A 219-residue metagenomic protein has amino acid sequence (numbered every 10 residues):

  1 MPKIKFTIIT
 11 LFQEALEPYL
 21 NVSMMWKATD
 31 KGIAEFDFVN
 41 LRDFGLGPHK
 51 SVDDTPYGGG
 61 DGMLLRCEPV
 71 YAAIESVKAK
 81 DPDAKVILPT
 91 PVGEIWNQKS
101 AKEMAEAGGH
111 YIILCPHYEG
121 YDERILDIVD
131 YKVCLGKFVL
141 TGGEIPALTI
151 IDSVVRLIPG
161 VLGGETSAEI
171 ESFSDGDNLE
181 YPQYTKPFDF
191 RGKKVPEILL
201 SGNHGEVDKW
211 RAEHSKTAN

Functional and structural regions predicted by a protein language model:
M1-K3, Q183-N219: SAM-dependent methyltransferases
K3-D43: Glycine-rich, flexible N-terminal cofactor/catalytic loop recognition
T7-I9, D37-V39, I87, Y111-I112 (+1 more regions): Hydrophobic/aromatic beta-strand patches that form the interior of the parallel beta-sheet core in alpha/beta enzyme
V52-A73: Short, structured active-site "lid" loops
R66-C115, D122: S-adenosyl-L-methionine/SAH cofactor-binding core of RNA-modifying enzymes
Y121-T166, F173: Structured adenosyl-cofactor binding patch, chiefly the S-adenosyl-L-methionine
I145, L157-E197: Internal, active-site/partner-interface "lid" segment
